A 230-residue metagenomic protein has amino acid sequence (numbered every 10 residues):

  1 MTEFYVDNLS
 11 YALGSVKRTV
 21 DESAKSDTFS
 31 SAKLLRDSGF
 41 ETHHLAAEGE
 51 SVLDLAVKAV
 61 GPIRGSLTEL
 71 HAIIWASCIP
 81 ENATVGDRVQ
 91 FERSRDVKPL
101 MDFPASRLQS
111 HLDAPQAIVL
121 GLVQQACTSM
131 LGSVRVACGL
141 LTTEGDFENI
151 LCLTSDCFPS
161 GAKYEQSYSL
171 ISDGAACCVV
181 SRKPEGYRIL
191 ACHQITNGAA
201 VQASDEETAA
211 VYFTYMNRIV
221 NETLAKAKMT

Functional and structural regions predicted by a protein language model:
M1-G49, Y164-K226: Condensing-enzyme catalytic core mediating Claisen C-C bond formation in acyl metabolism
Y5-D7, H71-I74, N149-L151: Conserved beta-strand elements of the Class I
A12, A76-E81, Q124-T128, T154-P159: Acidic, glycine-rich active-site loops and adjacent beta-strand->loop/helix elements that engage anionic groups
T28, A32-L53, P80-E148: Conserved catalytic cysteine-centered active-site region of acyl-thioester-dependent Claisen-condensing enzymes
A56-I63, S133-L141, V179, V220: Buried hydrophobic packing segments
K58-H71, R218-T230: Phosphate/pyrophosphate-binding loops at sites that engage ATP/ADP/AMP, CoA/4′-phosphopantetheine, polyphosphate
G132, V136-G139, C152-A175, R218: Active-site glycine-rich loop that binds ribose-phosphate moieties when present
